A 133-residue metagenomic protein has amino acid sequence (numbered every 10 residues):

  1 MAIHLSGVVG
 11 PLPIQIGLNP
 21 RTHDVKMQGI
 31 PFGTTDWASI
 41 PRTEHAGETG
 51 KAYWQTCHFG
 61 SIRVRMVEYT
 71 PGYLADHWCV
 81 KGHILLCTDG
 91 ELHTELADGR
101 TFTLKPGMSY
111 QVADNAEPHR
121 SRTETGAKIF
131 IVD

Functional and structural regions predicted by a protein language model:
A2-M66: A short, N-terminal "cap"/entry segment at the start of jelly-roll beta-barrel domains of the cupin/DSBH fold
R63-C79, D114: Conserved short histidine dyad/triad with adjacent acidic residue
L74, G90-E95, S109: Short beta-strand segments in beta-sandwich/barrel cores
C79-H93: Short, conserved beta-strand element in jelly-roll/cupin
D98-D114: Short acidic-glycine-tyrosine-enriched beta hairpin
D114-D133: Ligand-binding loop in jelly-roll beta-barrel domains
